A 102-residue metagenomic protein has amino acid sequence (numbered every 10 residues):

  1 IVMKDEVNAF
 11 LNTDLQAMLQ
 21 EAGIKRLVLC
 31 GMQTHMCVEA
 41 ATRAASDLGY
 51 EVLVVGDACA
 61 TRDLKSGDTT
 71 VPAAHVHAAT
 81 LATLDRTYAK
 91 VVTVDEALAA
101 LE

Functional and structural regions predicted by a protein language model:
I1-E102: Active-site-adjacent betaalpha module
